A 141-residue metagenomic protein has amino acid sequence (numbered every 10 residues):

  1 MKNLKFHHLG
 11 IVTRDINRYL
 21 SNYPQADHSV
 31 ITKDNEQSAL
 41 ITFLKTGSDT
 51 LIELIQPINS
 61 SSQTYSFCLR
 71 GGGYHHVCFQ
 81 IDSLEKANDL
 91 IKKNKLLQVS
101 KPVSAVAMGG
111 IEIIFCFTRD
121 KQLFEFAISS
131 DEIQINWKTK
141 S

Functional and structural regions predicted by a protein language model:
M1-K2, T32-K33, L40-K45, I52 (+1 more regions): Vicinal oxygen chelate
M1-R18, G72-F79, E132-S141: N-terminal beta-strand motif that seeds the catalytic metal site of vicinal oxygen chelate
T13-Y23, N59, L69-D120: Vicinal oxygen chelate
N17-N35: N-terminal first-folded block
K33, Y65-R70: Short histidine-centered beta-strand/loop micro-motifs that create catalytic or ligand/metal-coordination sites
A39, G47-D49, L69-Y74: Short connector loops at helix/strand junctions that flank enzyme active sites, especially segments positioning acidic
T50-F67: A contiguous binding-surface segment within folded domains or other stable secondary-structure elements
